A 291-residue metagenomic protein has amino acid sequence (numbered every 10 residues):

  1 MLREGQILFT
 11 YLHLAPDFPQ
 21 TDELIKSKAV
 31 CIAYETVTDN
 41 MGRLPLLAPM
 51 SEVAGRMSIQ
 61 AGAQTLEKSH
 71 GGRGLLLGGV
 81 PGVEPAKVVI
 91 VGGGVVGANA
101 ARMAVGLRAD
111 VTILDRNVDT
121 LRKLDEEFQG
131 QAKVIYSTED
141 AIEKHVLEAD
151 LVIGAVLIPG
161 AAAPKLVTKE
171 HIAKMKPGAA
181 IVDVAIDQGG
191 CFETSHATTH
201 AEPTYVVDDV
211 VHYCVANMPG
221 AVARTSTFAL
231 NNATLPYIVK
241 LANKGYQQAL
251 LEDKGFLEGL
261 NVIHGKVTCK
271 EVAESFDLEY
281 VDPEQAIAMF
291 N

Functional and structural regions predicted by a protein language model:
M1-E23: An N-terminal-biased, well-structured beta-alpha scaffold segment characteristic of Rossmann-like dinucleotide-binding
R3-I7, S27-A29, K176-A179, V210: A short helix->loop->beta-strand "cap" motif at the edges of active sites that frequently abuts
H13-L14, A29, T36-D39, R116-V118 (+4 more regions): Short, ordered loop/turn segments at secondary-structure junctions
T21, I59, A100-A101, L121 (+2 more regions): Generic hydrophobic/aromatic pocket-lining and core-packing "Φ" positions
E35-L76, I186, C191-N291: Adenosine-phosphate binding glycine-rich loop
S69-L157, T204: Glycine-rich phosphate/diphosphate-binding loop of Rossmann-like nucleotide-binding domains
E126-D209: Rossmann-like adenosine-cofactor binding region
